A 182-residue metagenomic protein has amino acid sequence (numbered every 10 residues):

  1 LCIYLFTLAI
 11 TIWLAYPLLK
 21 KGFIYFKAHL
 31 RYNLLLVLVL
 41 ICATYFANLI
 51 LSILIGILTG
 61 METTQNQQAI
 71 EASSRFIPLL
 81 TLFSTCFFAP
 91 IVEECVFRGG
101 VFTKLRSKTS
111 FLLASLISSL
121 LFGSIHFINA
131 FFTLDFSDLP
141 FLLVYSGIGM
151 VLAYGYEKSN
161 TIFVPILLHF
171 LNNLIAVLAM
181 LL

Functional and structural regions predicted by a protein language model:
L1-L18, Q65-A72: Alpha-helical transmembrane segments in multi-pass membrane proteins
C2-A9, L34, L38, L54-I57 (+2 more regions): Alpha-helical hydrophobic membrane-insertion segments
A9-W13, T44-N48, G149-A153: Alpha-helical transmembrane segments
I12-G22, G155-K158: Structural signal for the C-terminal ends of transmembrane alpha-helices and the immediately following loop
L19-A89, S107, L134: Juxtamembrane helix-loop-helix connectors linking adjacent transmembrane helices in multi-pass membrane enzymes
L49, R75-L182: Transmembrane helix-loop-helix hairpins at the membrane interface of multi-pass integral membrane proteins
